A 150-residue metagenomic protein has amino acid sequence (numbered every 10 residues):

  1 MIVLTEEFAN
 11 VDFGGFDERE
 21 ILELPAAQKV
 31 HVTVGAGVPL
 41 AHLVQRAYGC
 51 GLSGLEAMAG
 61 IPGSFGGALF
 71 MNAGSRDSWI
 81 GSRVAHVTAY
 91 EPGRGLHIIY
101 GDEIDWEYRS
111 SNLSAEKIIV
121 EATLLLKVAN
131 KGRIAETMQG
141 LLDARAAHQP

Functional and structural regions predicted by a protein language model:
M1-D17, F70-Y100, S114-E121: Structural signature of FAD isoalloxazine-binding scaffolds in flavoprotein oxidoreductases
M1-F65: Anion-binding (especially nucleotide phosphate/pyrophosphate-binding) glycine-rich loop and adjoining beta-alpha core
I2, E20-L24, G51-L55, G74-R76 (+2 more regions): Short, low-complexity, polar/charged sequence segments that are solvent-exposed and flexible
E7-A9, A57, I61, F65 (+7 more regions): Glycine-rich, flexible loop/turn motifs
A36, L40, I80, N130-I134 (+1 more regions): Generic structural signal for well-ordered, non-membrane alpha-helical segments in soluble metabolic enzymes
H42-R46, H86, E121, G140: Alpha-helical scaffold segments in soluble metabolic enzymes
V44-A47, L55-A59, L69-W79, V87 (+1 more regions): A generic local secondary-structure boundary/capping motif
Y90-P150: Phosphate/pyrophosphate- and phosphate-bearing ligand-binding catalytic cores of soluble enzymes
